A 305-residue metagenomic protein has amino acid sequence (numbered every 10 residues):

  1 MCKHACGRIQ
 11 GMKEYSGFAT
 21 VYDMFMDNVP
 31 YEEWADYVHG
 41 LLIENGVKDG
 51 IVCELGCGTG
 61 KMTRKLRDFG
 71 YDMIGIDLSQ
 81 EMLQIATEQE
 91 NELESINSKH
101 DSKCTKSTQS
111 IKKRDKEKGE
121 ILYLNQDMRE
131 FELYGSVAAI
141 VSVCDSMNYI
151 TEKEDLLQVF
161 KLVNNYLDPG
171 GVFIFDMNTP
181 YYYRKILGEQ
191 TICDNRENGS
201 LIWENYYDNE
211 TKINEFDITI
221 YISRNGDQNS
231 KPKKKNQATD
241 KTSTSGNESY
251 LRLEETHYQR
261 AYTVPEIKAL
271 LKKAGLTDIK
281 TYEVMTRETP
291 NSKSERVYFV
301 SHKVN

Functional and structural regions predicted by a protein language model:
C2, C6-K48, K61: Conserved class I S-adenosyl-L-methionine
C53, G60-E130: Class I SAM-dependent methyltransferase SAM/SAH-binding core
E132-A139: A short acidic, Gly/Pro-enriched loop at the edge of an enzyme's catalytic core that lines a small-molecule cofactor
V143-D145: Residues lining the SAM
L157-P169: A short glycine-rich, Lys/Arg-flanked "PGG" loop and its adjoining helix->strand segment in the class I
I174-L270: SAM-dependent methyltransferase
Y258-N305: C-terminal lobe and adjacent flexible extensions of AdoMet/dcAdoMet transferase-like proteins
